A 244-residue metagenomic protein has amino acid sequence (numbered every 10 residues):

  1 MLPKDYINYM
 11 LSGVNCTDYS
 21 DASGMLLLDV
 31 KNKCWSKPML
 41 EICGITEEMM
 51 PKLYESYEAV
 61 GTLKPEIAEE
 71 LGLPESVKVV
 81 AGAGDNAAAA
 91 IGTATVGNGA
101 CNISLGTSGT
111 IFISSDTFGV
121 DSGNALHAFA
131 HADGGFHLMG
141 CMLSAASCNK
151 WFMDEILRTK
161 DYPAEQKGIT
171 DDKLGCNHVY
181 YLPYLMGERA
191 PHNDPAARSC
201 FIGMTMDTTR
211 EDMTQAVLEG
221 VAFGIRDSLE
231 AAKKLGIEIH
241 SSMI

Functional and structural regions predicted by a protein language model:
L2-T17, L26-K37, E41-I42, P65-I244: Active-site core segments that coordinate phosphate-bearing ligands/cofactors across diverse enzyme families
S23-L27, E48-E58, L138: A glycine-/small-polar-enriched, mobile loop at the entrance of the PLP active site in fold-type I
